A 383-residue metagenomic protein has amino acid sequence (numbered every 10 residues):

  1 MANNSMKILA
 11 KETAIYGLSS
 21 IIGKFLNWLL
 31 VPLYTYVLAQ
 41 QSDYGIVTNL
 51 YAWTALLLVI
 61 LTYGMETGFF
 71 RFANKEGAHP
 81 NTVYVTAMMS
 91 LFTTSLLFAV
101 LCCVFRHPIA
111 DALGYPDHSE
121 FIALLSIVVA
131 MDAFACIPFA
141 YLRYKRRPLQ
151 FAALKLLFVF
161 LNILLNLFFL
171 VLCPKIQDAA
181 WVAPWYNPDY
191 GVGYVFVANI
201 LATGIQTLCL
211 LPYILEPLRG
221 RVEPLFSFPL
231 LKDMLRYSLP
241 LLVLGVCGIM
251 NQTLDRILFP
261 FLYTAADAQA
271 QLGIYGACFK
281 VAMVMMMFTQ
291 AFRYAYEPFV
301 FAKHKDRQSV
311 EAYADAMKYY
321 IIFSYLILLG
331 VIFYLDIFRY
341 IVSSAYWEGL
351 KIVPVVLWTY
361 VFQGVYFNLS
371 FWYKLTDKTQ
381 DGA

Functional and structural regions predicted by a protein language model:
M1-L9, Q177-F196, L208-Q252, A295 (+1 more regions): Interhelical loop/hinge segments that connect adjacent transmembrane helices in multipass membrane
N4-E66, T94-F105, V128, I163 (+2 more regions): Signature of the first transmembrane helix
K11-G23, L50, V59-H107, P116 (+4 more regions): Membrane-water interface segments that mark the loop-to-transmembrane alpha-helix transition
S19, G23-N27, V31, L50-T54 (+9 more regions): Short runs within selected transmembrane alpha-helices of multi-pass transporters and secretion channels
W28-D43, A110-A112, V246-V284, A302 (+1 more regions): Helix-terminus/linker motif at the lipid-water interface of multi-pass membrane proteins
Y44-L61, P240, R256-I257, Q271-T289 (+2 more regions): Alpha-helical transmembrane segments of polytopic membrane transporters and translocases
N74-S90, I274-A383: Specific pore-lining/lateral-gate transmembrane helices of multi-pass inner-membrane transport and insertion machines
A123, A152-E216, F279: Hydrophobic alpha-helical transmembrane segments
